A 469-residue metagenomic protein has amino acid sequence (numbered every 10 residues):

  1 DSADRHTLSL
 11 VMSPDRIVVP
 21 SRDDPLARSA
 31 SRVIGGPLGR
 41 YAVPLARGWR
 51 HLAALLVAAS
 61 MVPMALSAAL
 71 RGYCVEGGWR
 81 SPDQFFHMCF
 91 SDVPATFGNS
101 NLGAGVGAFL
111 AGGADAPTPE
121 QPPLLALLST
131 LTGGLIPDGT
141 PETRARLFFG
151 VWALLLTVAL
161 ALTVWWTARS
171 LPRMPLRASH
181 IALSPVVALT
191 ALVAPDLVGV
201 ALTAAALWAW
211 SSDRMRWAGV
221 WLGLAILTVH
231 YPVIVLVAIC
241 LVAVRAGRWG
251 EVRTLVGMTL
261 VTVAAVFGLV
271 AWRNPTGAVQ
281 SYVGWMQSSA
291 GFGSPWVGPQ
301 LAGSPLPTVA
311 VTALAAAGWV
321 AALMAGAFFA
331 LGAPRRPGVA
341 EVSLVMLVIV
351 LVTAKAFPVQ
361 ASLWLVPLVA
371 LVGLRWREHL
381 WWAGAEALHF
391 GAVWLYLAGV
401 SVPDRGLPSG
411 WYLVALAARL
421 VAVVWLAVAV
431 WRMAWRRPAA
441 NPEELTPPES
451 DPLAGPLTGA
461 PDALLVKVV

Functional and structural regions predicted by a protein language model:
D4-P172: TM-lumen/periplasm interface segments of multi-pass membrane proteins, especially the first transmembrane helix
W166, G199-M215: Specific aromatic-rich, kink-prone transmembrane helix
V186-L189, A205-L207, R216-V242, A265 (+1 more regions): Membrane-interface alpha helices of multi-pass inner-membrane proteins
A191-G199: Short acidic/glycine- and proline-prone juxtamembrane loop motifs at membrane-interface regions of multi-pass membrane
I234-V261: Perimembrane helix-loop-helix junctions
E251-A322: Membrane-lumen/periplasm interface segments of specific transmembrane helices in polyprenyl phosphate-linked
F292-T353, W431-V469: Aromatic/glycine/proline-enriched transmembrane-helix motif characteristic of membrane-embedded glycan-assembly enzymes
W381-V469: Aromatic-enriched
